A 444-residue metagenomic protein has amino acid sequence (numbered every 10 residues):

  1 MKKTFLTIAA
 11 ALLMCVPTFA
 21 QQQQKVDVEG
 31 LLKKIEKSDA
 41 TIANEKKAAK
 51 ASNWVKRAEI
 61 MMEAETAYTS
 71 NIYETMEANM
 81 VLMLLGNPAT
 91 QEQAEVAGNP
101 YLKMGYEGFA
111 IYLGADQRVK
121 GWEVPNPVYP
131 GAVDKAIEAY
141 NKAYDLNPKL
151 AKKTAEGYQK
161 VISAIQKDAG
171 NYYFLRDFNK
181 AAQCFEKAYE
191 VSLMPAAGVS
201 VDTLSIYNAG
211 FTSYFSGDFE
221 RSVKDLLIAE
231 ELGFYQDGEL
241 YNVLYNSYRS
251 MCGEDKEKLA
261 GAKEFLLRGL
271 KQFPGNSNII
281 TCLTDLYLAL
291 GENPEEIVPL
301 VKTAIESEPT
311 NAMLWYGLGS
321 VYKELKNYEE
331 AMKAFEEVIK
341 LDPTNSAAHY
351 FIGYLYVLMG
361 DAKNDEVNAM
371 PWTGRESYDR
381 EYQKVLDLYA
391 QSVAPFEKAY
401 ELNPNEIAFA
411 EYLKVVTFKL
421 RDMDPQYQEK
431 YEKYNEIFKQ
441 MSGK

Functional and structural regions predicted by a protein language model:
K50, L150, P195, D202 (+5 more regions): Residue-level recognition of tetratricopeptide repeat
N53, K153, G198, S205 (+5 more regions): TPR alpha-solenoid repeat register
K56, V201, N208, E239-N246 (+4 more regions): Canonical tetratricopeptide repeat
I60-K167, N171-L175, S192-T203, G253-E257 (+1 more regions): Short coil/linker segments at helix-helix boundaries
A143, A188, A229, R268-G269 (+3 more regions): Canonical positions in the second alpha-helix
L146, V191, L232-G233, Q272-F273 (+4 more regions): Structural marker of alpha-solenoid helical repeat scaffolds
